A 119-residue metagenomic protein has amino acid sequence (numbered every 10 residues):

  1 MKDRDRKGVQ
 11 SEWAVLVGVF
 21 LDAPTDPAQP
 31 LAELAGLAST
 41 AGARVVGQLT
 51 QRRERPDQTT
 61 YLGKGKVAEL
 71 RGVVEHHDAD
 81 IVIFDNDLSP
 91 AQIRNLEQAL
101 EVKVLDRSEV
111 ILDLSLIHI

Functional and structural regions predicted by a protein language model:
M1-D113: N-terminal accessory targeting/assembly segments
I117-I119: Conserved small/polar residues in nucleotide/adenosyl-binding loops
